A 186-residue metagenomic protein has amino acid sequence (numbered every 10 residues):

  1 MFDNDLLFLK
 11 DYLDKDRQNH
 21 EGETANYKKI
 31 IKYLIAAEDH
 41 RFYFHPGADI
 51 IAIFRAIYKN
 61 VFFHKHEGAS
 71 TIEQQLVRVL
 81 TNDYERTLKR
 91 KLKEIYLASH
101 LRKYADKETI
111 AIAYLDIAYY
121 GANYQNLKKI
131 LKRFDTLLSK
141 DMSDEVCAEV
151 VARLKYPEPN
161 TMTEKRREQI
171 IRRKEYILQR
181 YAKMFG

Functional and structural regions predicted by a protein language model:
M1-G186: Juxtamembrane regions of bacterial inner-membrane/periplasmic proteins, predominantly the peptidoglycan biogenesis
